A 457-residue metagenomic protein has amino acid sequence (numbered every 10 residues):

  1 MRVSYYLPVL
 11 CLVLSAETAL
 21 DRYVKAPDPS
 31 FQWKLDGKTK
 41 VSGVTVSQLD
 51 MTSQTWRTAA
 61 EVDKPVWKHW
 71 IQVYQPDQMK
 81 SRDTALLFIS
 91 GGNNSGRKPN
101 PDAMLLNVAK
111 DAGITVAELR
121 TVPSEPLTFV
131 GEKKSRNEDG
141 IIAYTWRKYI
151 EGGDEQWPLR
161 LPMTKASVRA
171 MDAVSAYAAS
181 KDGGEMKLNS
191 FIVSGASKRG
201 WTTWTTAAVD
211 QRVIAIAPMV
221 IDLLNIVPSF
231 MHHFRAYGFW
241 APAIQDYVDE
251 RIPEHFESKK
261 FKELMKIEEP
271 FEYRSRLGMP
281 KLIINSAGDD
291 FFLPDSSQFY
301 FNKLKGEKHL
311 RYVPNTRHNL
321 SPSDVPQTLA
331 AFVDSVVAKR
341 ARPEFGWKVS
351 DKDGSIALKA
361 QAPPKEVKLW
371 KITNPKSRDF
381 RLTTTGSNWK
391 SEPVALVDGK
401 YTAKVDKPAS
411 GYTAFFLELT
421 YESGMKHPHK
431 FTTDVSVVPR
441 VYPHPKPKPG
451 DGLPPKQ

Functional and structural regions predicted by a protein language model:
A26-S81, R97, L106, L119 (+1 more regions): N-terminal cap/lid segment of alpha/beta-hydrolase-fold proteins
W70, R82-G92: Short beta-strand element of the alpha/beta-hydrolase
I89-S95, L106-A109, I114-V168, L223-F239 (+1 more regions): Cap/lid segment of the alpha/beta-hydrolase catalytic domain
I150-S197, V209, V213: Gly/Ser-rich "nucleophile elbow"/oxyanion-hole loop immediately N-terminal to the catalytic nucleophile in hydrolases
T205-E254, R311-P314, L320-Q327: Hydrolase active-site cap/lid region
K260-T316, D351-D353, A357-V367, K376: Serine-hydrolase catalytic core
A331-K371, K390-D398, K404: Surface beta-strand/loop "capping" patches
S410-G424: Short, aromatic- and glycine-rich surface loops/edge beta-strands on solvent-exposed regions
